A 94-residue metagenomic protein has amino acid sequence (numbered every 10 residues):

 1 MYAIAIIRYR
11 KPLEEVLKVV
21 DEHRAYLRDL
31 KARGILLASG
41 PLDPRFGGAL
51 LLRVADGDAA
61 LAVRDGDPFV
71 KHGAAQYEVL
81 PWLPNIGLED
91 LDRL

Functional and structural regions predicted by a protein language model:
M1-L94: Conserved, structured core segments of small domains
